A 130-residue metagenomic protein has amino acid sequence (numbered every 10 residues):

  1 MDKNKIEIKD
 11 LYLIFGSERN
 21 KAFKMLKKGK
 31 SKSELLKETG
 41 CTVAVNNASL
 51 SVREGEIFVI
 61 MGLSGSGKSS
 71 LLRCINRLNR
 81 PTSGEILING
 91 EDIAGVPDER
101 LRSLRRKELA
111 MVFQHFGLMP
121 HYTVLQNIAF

Functional and structural regions predicted by a protein language model:
M1-C41: ABC-family P-loop ATPase nucleotide-binding domain
L35-T42, I93-A110: ABC ATPase NBD coupling module
M61-L63: The feature captures the beta-strand-to-loop junction immediately N-terminal to the Walker
N76: Helix-to-loop junction immediately C-terminal to a conserved catalytic motif
G84-D92: Conserved ABC transporter NBD signature motif
Y122-F130: Short coil-to-helix segment of the ABC ATPase nucleotide-binding domain corresponding to the Q-loop/switch region
